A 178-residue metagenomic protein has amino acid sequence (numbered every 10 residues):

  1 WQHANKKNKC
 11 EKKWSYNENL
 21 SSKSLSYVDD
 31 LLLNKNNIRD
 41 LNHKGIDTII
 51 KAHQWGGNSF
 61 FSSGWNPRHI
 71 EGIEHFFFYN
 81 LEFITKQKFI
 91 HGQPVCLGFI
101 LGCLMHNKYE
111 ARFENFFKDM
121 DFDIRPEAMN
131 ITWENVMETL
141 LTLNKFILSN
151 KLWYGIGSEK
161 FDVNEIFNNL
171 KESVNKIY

Functional and structural regions predicted by a protein language model:
W1-S15: Basic/polar, acidic-poor N-terminal "presequence/leader" segments that form or can form short amphipathic helices
Q2-K6, L97, K145-L152: A short, terminal or domain-edge coil/loop segment
K13-D121, E127: Active-site segments that bind and position negatively charged phosphate/pyrophosphate groups
N107-Y178: C-terminal charged capping/lid subdomain of soluble metabolic enzymes
